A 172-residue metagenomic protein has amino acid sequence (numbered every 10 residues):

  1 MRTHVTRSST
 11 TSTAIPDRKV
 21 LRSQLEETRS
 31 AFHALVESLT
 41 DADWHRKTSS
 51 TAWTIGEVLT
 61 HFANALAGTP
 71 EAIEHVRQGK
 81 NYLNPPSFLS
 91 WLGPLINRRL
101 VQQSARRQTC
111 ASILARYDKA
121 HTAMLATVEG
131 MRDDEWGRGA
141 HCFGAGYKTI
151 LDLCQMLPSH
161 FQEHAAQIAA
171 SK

Functional and structural regions predicted by a protein language model:
M1-E26, S30: Extreme N-terminal tail/first-helix region
R2-T3, T10, H45-L95, W136-K172: Short, contiguous alpha-helical
T13-P16, I96-A111, F143-L151: Acidic/His metal-coordination segments adjacent to aromatic residues that form catalytic metal sites in metalloenzymes
R18, L25-E27, A31-F32, V36-T54: Long, hydrophobic N-terminal alpha-helical segment
R18-L21, L25, I55, C110-Y117 (+1 more regions): Hydrophobic packing residues in well-ordered alpha-helices of helical domains and bundles
Q24, G93-G137: Acidic/histidine-rich alpha-helical segments that form the ligand environment of transition-metal centers
R29, H33-T40, L66-P70, E74 (+3 more regions): Structural signal for well-ordered, non-membrane alpha-helices
